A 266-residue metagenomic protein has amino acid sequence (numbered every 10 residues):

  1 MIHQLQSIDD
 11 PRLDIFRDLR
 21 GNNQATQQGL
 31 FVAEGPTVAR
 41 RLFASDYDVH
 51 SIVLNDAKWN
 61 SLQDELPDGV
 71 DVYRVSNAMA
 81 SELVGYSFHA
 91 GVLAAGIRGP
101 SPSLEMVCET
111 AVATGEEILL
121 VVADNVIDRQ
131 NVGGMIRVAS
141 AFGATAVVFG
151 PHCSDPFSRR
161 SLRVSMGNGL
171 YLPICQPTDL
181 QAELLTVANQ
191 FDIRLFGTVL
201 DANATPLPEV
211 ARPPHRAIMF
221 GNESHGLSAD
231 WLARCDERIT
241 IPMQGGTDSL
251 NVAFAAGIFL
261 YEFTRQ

Functional and structural regions predicted by a protein language model:
M1-N60, C153-D155: Boundary-proximal intrinsically disordered activation/regulatory segments immediately upstream of a helical core
H3, T37, A44, E105-N203: RNA substrate-binding interface of SAM-dependent RNA methyltransferases
L54-K58, I97, N125: Structural motif
L66-A95: Glycine/small-residue-rich loop that forms an oxyanion/phosphate-binding "nest" at active or ligand-binding sites
G69, V92, V164-N168, P213-R216: Short, hinge-like loop/turn segments at secondary-structure boundaries
A94-A95, A141-F142, P156-G169, A229-Q266: Structured adenosyl-cofactor binding patch, chiefly the S-adenosyl-L-methionine
F196-T247: Active-site/ligand-binding-proximal alpha/beta "capping" segment
